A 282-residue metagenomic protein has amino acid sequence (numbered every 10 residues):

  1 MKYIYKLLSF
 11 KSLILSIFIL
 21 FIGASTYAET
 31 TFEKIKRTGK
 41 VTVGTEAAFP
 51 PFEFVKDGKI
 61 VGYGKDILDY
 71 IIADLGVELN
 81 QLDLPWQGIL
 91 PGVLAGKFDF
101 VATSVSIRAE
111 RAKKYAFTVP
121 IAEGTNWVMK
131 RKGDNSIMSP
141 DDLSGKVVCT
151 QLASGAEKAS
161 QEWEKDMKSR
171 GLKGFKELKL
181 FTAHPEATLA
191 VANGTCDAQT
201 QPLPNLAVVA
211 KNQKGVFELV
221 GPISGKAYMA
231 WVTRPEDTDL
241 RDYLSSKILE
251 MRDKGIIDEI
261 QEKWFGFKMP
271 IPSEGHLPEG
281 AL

Functional and structural regions predicted by a protein language model:
A28-S104, Y243-L244, K263: Extracytoplasmic small-molecule ligand-binding "clamshell" domains of the periplasmic binding protein/Venus flytrap
E29-T30, G155-G171, L219, L249-L282: Ligand-binding clefts/hinges and TM-proximal coupling segments of bilobed small-molecule sensing domains
A47, A122-K130, A210-L249, F267-L282: Periplasmic-binding protein-like
V55, L68-V77, A156-L180, A210-N212: Ligand-binding cleft/hinge of the Venus flytrap
K65-D74, D134, M138-D142, K146-G155 (+1 more regions): Extended ligand-binding regions for polar small-molecule ligands
D69, A73, E78-D142, F217 (+1 more regions): Acidic, polar ligand-binding/catalytic clefts
N80-P91, N135-S136, F175-L189, G225-A227: Short helix-initiation/N-cap motifs at beta->coil->alpha
G88, V105-K113, A159-D166, P185 (+1 more regions): A ligand-binding cleft/hinge motif common to bilobed small-molecule-binding domains
